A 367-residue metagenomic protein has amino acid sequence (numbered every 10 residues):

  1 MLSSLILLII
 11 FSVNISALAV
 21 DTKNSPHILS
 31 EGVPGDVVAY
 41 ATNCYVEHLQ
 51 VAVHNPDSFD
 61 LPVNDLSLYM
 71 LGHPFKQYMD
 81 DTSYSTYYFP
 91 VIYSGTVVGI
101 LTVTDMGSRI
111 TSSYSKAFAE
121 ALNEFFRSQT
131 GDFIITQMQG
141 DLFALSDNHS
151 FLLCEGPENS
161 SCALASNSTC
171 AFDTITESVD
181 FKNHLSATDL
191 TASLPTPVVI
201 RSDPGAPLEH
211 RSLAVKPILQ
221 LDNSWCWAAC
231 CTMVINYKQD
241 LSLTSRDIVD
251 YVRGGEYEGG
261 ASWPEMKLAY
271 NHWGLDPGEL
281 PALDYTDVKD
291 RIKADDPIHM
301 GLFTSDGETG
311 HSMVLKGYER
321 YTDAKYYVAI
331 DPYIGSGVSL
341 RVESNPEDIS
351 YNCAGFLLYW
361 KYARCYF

Functional and structural regions predicted by a protein language model:
S3-N14: Bacterial N-terminal signal peptides
I6, V215, P277: Generic anion/oxyanion-binding catalytic loop in active/binding sites
V13, S166, F181-K182, L315 (+1 more regions): Generic cytosolic/nucleocytoplasmic N-terminal low-complexity/intrinsically disordered segments
V13-I15, G99, D222, H311: Generic detector of short, well-ordered, non-transmembrane alpha-helical segments enriched in hydrophobic residues
L18-T22, V51, N55, D60 (+6 more regions): Active-site-adjacent structural segments surrounding the nucleophilic cysteine of cysteine proteases and isopeptidases
D21-V98, T104-F126, D247-F367: Conserved active-site-adjacent core of cysteine acyl-enzyme catalytic domains
V97-I200, A329-E343: A short, surface-exposed interaction/processing loop segment used at functional sites
T130-D132, T136-D141, K216, G259-G260 (+2 more regions): Glycine-centered flexibility motif
